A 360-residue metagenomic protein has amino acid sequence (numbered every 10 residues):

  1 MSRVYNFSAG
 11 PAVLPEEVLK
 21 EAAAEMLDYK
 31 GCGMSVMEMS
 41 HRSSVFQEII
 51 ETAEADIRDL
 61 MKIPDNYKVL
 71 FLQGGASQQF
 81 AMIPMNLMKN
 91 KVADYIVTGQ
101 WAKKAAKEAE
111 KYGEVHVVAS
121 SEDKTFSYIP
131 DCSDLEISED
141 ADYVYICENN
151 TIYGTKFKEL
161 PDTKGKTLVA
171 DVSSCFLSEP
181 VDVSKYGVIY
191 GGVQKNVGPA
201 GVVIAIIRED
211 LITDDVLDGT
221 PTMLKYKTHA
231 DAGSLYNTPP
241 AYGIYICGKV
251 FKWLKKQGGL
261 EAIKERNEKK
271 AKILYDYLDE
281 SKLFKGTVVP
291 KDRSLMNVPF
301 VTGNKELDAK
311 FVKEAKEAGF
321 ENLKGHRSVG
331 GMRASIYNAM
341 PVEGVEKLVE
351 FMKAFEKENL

Functional and structural regions predicted by a protein language model:
S2-V4, E317, G330-L360: PLP-dependent enzyme catalytic core of the Aspartate aminotransferase-like
R3-E54: A glycine-/small-polar-enriched, mobile loop at the entrance of the PLP active site in fold-type I
G10, A109, S121-F176: Active-site phosphate-binding strand-loop segment of PLP-dependent enzymes
P15, V193-Y275, V289, E358-L360: Active-site C-terminal subdomain of aminotransferase-like
G33-Q79, N86, Q100, E108: Conserved N-terminal alpha-helix of the aminotransferase class I/II PLP-enzyme fold
S77-V144: PLP-dependent aminotransferase-like
V169, V183-Q194, V203: Conserved active-site segment immediately N-terminal to the catalytic lysine that forms the internal aldimine
F284-A315: Conserved PLP-binding catalytic core of the aspartate aminotransferase-like
